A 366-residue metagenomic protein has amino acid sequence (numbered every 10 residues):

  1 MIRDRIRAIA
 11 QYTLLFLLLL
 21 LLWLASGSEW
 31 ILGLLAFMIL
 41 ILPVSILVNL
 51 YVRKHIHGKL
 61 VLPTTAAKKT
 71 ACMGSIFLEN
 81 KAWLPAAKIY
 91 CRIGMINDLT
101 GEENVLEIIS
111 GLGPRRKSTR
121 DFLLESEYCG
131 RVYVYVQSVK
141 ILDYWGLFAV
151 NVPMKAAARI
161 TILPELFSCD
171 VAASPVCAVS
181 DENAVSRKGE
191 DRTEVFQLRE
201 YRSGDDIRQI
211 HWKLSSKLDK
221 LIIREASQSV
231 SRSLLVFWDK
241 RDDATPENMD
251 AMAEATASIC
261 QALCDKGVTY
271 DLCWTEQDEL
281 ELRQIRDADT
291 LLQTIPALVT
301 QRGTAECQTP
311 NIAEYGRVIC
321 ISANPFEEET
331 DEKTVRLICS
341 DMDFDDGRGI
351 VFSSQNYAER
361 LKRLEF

Functional and structural regions predicted by a protein language model:
M1-K59: Extracellular/lumenal glycan-associated context and N-glycosylation machinery
R3-I6, A25-E29, E165, R187 (+5 more regions): Intrinsic-disorder/low-complexity, polar/charged segments
L40-R283: An amphipathic, basic-hydrophobic helix/alpha-beta surface used to engage anionic, phosphate-rich ligands or surfaces
Q261-F366: Acidic, glycine-rich A-domain
